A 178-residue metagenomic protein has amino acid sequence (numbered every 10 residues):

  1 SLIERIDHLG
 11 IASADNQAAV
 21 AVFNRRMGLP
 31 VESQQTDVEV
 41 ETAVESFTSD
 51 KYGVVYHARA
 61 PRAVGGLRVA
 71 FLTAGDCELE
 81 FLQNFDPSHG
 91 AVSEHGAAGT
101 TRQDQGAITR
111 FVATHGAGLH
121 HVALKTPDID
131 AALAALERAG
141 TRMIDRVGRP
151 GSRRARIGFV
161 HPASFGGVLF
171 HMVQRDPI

Functional and structural regions predicted by a protein language model:
I6-A14, V69-C77, Q83, G96-L133: Vicinal oxygen chelate
D7, H120, R156-G158, V168: Generic beta-strand structural signal
I11-C77, A131-A155, V160: Core segments of cupin and vicinal oxygen chelate
E45-V54, R62-V64, S88-G106: Flexible internal linker/loop segments at domain or repeat junctions
L79-E80, S164-L169: Short, charged/polar, Gly/Pro-enriched secondary-structure boundary elements
L169-I178: Short, basic, helix/turn surface patches
